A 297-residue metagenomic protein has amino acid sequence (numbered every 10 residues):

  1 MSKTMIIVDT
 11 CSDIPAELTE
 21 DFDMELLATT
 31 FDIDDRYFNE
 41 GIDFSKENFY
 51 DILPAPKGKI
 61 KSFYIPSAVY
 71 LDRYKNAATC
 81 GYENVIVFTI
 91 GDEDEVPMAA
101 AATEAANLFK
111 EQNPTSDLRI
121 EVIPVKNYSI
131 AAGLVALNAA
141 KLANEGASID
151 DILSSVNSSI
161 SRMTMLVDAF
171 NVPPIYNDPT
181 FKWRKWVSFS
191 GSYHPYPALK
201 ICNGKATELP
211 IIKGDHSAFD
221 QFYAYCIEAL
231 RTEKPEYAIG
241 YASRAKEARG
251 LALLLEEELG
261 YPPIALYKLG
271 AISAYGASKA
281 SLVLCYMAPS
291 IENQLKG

Functional and structural regions predicted by a protein language model:
T4-L71: N-terminal glycine-rich anion-binding loop in soluble enzyme alpha/beta folds
I7-V8, V87-G91, I123: Short beta-strand segments
S12-E25, T30, E95-N107, E121 (+2 more regions): Mixed-charge interfacial surface used for oligomerization/domain docking and macromolecular partner engagement
L53, A78, A143-N144: Hydrophobic residues in alpha-helical segments
K57-I65, T89-P97, K126-N127: Short coil/turn segments at secondary-structure boundaries
V69-F109: N-terminal glycine-rich phosphate/adenylate-binding segment common to multiple enzyme folds
L108-S116: Alpha-helix termini
